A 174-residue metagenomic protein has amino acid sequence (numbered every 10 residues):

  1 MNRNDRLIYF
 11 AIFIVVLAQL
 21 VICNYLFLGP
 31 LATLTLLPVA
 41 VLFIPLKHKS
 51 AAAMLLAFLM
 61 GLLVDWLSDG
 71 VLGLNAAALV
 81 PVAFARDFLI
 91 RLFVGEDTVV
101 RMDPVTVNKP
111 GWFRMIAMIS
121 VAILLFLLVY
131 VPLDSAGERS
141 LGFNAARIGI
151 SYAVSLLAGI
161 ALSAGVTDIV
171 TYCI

Functional and structural regions predicted by a protein language model:
M1-I174: Terminal, non-globular segments
